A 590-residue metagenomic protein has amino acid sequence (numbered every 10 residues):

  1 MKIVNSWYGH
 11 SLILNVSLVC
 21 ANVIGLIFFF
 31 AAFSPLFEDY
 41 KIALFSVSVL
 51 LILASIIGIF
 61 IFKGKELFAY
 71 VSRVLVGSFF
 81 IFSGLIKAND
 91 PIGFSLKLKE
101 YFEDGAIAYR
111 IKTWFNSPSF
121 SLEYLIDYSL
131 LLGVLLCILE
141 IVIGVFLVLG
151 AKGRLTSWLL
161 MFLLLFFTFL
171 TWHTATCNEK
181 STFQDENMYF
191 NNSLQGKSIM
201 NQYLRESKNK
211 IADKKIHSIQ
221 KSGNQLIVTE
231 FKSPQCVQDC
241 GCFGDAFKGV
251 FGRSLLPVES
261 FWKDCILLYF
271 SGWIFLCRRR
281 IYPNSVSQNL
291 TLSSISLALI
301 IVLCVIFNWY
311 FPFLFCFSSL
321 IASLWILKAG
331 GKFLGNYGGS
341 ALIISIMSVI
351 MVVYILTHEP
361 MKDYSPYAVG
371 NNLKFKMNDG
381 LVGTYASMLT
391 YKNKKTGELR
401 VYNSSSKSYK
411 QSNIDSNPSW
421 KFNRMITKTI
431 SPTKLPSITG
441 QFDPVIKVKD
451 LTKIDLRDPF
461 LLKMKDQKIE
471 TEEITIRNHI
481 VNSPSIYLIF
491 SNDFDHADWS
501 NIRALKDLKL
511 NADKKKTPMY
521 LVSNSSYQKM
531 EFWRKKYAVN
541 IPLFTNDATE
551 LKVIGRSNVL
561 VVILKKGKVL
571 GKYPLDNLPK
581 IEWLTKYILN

Functional and structural regions predicted by a protein language model:
M1-S78, F82-L139, L149-S260, I274 (+2 more regions): Membrane-interface extramembranous regions
I57-G64, C277-V286, D498-R503: Juxtamembrane interface at the cytosolic side of transmembrane helices
I86, F146, V569-L570: Hydrophobic "anchor" residues
L139-I141, L267-L268: Core segments of transmembrane alpha-helices that mediate helix-helix packing or line hydrophobic substrate/ligand
F162-F169, T291-P312, S318-Y364: Internal/C-terminal transmembrane anchor helices
E179-G196, E359-G380: Alpha-helical transmembrane signal-anchor/signal-peptide segments
L255, E259-C304: Short Fe-S-cluster ligation motifs
Y364-N590: Extracytosolic and intramembrane catalytic regions of membrane-associated proteins in envelope/secretory systems
